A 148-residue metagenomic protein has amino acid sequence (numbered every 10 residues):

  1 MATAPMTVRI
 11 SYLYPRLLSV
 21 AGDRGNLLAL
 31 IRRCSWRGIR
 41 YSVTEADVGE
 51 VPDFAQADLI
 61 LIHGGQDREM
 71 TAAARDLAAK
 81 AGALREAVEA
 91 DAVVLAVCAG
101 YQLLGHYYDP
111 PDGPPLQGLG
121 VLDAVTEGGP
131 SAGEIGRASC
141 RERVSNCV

Functional and structural regions predicted by a protein language model:
M1-E89: N-terminal beta1-alpha1 cap of cysteine-dependent amidohydrolase-like domains
G22, C98, C140: Functionally engaged cysteine thiol sites
V48, A124, E142: Active-site donor-binding loop signature of nucleotide-sugar glycosyltransferases
D67-R137: Cysteine-nucleophile active-site neighborhood
A138, E142-V148: Single conserved hydrophobic/aromatic residue that forms the stacking wall/gate of nucleotide- or nucleobase-binding
